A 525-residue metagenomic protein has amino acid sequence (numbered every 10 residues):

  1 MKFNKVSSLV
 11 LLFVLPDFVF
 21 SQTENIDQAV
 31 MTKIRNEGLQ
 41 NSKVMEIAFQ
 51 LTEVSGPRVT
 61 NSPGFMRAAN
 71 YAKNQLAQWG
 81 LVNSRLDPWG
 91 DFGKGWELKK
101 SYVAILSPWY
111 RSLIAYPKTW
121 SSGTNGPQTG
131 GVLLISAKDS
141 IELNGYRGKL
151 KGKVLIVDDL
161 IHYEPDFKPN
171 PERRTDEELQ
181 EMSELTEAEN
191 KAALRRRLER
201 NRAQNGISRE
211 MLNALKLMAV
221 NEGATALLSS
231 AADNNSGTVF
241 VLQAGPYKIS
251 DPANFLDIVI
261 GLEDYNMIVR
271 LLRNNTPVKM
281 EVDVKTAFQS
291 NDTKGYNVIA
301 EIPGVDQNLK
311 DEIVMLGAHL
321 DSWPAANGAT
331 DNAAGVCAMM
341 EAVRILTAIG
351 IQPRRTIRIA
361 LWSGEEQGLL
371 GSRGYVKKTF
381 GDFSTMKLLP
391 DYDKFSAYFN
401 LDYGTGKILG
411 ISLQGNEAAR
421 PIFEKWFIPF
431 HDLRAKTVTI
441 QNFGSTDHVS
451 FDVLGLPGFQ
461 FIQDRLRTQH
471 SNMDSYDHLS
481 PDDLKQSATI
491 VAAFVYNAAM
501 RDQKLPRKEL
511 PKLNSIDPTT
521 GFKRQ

Functional and structural regions predicted by a protein language model:
M1-E24: Bacterial Sec-dependent N-terminal signal peptides
T23-D27, F49, E53-A192: Noncatalytic luminal/extracellular "stalk/propeptide" segments of secretory-pathway proteins
I26-S62, V239-Q243, D321, A397-G406 (+1 more regions): N-terminal capping segment at the start of a domain
Q28-V30, A115, T119-G145, G245-A329 (+2 more regions): Soluble metallo-hydrolase cores and metallopeptidase-like ectodomains found primarily in the secretory/periplasmic
M31-L39, E53-P63, G130-S136, G145 (+11 more regions): Second-shell loop/turn segments in exported
E46, I345-L370, Y398-L401: Short helix-loop-beta-strand segments that form the rim/entrance of peptidase-like active sites
Y110-S112, N125, G148-G152, H162-E164 (+3 more regions): Metal-dependent peptidase/peptidase-like ectodomains
K191, R196-A203, R209, K216 (+5 more regions): Active-site-adjacent substrate-binding region of metalloamidase/peptidase-like peptide-processing proteins
